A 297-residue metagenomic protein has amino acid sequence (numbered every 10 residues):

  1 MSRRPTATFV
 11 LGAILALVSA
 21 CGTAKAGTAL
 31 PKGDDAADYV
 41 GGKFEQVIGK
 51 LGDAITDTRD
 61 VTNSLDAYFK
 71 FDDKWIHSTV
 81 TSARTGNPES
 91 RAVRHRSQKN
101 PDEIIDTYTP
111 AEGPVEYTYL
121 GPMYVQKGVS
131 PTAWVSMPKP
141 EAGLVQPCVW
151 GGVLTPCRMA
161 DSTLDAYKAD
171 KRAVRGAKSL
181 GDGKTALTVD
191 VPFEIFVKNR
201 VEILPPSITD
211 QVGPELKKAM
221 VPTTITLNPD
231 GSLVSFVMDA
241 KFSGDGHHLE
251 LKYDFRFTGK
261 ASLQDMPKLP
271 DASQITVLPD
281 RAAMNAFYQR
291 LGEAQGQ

Functional and structural regions predicted by a protein language model:
M1-V10: Bacterial N-terminal signal peptides that target proteins for export
G12-L15, F236-M238: Hydrophobic alpha-helical membrane segments, chiefly transmembrane helices and signal peptide h-regions, characterized
L17-A20: C-terminal motif of bacterial Sec signal peptides marking the signal peptidase cleavage site
G22-Q297: Subset-of-secretome marker
